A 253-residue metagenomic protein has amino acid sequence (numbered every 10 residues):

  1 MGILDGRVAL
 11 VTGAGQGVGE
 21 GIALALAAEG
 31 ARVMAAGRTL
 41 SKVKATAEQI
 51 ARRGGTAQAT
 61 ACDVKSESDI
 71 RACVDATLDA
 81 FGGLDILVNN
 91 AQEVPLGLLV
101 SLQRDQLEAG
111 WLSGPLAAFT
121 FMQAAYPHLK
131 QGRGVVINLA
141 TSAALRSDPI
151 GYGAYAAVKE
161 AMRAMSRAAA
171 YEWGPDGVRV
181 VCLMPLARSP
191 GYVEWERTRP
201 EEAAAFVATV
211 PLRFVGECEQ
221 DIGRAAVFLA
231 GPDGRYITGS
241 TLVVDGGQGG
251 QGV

Functional and structural regions predicted by a protein language model:
V8, G15-G17: Conserved glycine-rich cofactor-binding loop
A31-A45: Conserved glycine-rich Rossmann-like NAD(P)H-binding loop of the short-chain dehydrogenase/reductase
R71, E93-E108, I150-A154, E194-T198: Conserved mid-core segment of classical short-chain dehydrogenase/reductases
E93, V100-F119, I137, M162: Catalytic Tyr-X3-Lys loop
P127, Y171-E172, R235: Alpha-helical segment proximal to the catalytic Tyr-Lys
V135-A161, S166-P175, A187-R188: Catalytic loop of short-chain dehydrogenase/reductase
R146, T238-V253: Short C-terminal tail/terminal secondary-structure segment of NAD(P)H-dependent dehydrogenase/reductase domains
P175, C182-L183, E201-I237, V244-G246: C-terminal helical subdomain
